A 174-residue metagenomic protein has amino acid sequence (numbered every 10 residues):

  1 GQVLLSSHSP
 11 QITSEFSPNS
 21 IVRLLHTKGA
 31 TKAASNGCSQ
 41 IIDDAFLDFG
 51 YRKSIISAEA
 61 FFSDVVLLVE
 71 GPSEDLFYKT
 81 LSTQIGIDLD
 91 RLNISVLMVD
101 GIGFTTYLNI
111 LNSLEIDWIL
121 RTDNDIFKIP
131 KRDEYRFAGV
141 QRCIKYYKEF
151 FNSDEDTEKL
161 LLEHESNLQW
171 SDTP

Functional and structural regions predicted by a protein language model:
G1-L4, D117: Loop/turn-to-beta-strand initiation segments
S6-H8: H-loop/switch region of ABC-family ATPase nucleotide-binding domains
T13-F16, V22-P174: Acidic, divalent-metal-binding catalytic cores of TOPRIM and closely related two-metal-ion phosphodiester/pyrophosphate
